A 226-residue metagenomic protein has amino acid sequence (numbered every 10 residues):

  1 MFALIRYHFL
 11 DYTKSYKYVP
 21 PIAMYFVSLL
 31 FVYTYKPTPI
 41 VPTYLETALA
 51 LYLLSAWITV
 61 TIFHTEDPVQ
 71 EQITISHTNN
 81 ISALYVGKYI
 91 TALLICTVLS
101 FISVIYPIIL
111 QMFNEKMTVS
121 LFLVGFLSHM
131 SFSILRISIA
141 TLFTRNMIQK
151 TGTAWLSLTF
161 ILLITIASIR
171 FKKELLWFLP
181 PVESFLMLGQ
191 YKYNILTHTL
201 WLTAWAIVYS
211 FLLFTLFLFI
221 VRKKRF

Functional and structural regions predicted by a protein language model:
M1-Y44, L196-F226: Hydrophobic alpha-helical transmembrane segments
I5-A23, A50-V60, L84-L94, T165-K172: Alpha-helical transmembrane segments of integral membrane proteins, especially early/N-terminal helices
L10, K14, S82-S103, S128 (+2 more regions): Alpha-helical transmembrane segments of multi-pass membrane proteins
L10, V60-H64, P107, Q111 (+3 more regions): Membrane-water interface at transmembrane helix exits
S28-S55, Y89-L158: Secretory targeting signals
I62-L94: Helix-loop-helix units of permease transmembrane domains in multi-pass membrane transporters, especially ABC
T74-I75, N79-L84, E115-M117, T144-G152 (+1 more regions): Membrane-interface helix-boundary motifs at transmembrane edges
R145-F226: Terminal transmembrane helical anchor/hairpin motif
